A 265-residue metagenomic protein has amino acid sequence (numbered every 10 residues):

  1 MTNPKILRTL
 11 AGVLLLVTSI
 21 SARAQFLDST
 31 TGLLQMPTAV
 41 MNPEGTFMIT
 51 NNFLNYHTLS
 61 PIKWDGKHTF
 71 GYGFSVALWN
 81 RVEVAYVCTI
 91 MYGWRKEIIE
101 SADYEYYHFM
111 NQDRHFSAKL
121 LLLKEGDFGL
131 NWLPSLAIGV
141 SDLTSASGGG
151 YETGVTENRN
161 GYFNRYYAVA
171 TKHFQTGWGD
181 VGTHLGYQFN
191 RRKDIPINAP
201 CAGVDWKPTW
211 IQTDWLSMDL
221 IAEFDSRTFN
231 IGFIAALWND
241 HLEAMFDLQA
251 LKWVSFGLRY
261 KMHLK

Functional and structural regions predicted by a protein language model:
M1-L10: Bacterial N-terminal signal peptides that target proteins for export
V17-S21: N-terminal signal peptide c-region/cleavage motif recognized by signal peptidases
A24-Y166, T171-Q175, W210-Q212, F233 (+1 more regions): Transmembrane beta-barrel domains of Gram-negative outer membranes and organellar outer membranes
T46-M48, E83, D180-G182, S217-D219 (+2 more regions): Membrane-spanning beta-strand positions in outer-membrane beta-barrel proteins
T69, D113-H115, R165, A199-C201 (+3 more regions): Transmembrane beta-barrel architecture of outer-membrane proteins
H115-L122, A202, A250-K265: Outer-membrane beta-barrel "beta-signal"
N158-W210: Histidine/lysine/aspartate-rich catalytic loop segments that bind and position anionic ligands
N198-L248, G257-Y260: Outer membrane beta-barrel transmembrane domains
